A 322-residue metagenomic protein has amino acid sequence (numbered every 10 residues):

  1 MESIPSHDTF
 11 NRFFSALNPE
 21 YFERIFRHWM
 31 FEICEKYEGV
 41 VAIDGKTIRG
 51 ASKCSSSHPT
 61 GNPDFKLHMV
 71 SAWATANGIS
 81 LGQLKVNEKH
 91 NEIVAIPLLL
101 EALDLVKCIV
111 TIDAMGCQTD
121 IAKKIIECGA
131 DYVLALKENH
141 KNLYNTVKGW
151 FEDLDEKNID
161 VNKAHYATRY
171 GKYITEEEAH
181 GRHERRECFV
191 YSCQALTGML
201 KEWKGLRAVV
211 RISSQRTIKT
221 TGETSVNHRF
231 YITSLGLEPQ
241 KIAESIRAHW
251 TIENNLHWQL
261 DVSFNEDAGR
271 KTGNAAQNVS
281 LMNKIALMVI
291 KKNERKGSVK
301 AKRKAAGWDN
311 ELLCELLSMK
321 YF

Functional and structural regions predicted by a protein language model:
M1-I112, C117-D120, C128: Conserved, well-structured functional cores that handle cations and Mg-NTP chemistry
N11, P97, A243, V279-N283 (+1 more regions): Predominant activation on well-ordered alpha-helical scaffold segments within soluble catalytic domains
F26-H28, D160-K163, L256-V262, G297-K300: Short coil/turn segments at secondary-structure boundaries
A122-A130, E152: Short, surface-exposed basic-aromatic patches at helix termini and helix-loop junctions that form
D131-L136: Short hydrophobic alpha-helical runs that function as membrane-insertion/retention elements
K137-R247: An anionic, glycine-rich sequence signature occurring as long contiguous blocks
G236-R270: Short amphipathic alpha-helical "interface-anchor" segments enriched in bulky aromatics
Q259-F322: A short, flexible helix-boundary coil/loop motif
